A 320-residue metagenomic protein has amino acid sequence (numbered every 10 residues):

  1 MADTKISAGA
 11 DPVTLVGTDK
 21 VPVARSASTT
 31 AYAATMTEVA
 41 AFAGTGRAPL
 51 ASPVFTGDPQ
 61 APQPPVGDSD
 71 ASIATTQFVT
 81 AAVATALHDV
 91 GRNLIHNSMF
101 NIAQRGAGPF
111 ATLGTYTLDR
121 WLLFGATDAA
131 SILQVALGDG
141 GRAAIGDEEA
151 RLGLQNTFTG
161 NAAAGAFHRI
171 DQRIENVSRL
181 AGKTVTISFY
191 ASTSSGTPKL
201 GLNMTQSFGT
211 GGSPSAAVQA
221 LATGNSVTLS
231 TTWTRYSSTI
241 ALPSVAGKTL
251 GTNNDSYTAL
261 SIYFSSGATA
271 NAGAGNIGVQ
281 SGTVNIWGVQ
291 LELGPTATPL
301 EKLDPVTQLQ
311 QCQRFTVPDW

Functional and structural regions predicted by a protein language model:
M1-T18, M99, T232: Short, intrinsically disordered N-terminal pre-domain segments
D3, D19, T37-E38, A43-Q63 (+4 more regions): Register-specific beta-strand positions within repetitive beta-rich fiber domains
L15-A27, G57-D68: Right-handed beta-helix
A31-T35, D68-F78, Q280-S281: Extracellular interaction modules
A31-V39, A220-A222: Short amphipathic beta-strand/extended segments with alternating polar/hydrophobic composition
S52, T56-G67, N276-G288: Small/polar residue-rich beta-strand/coil "junction" motifs that cap repeat-based extracellular fibers
V83-W320: Extracellular and organelle-lumenal recognition/adhesion modules and their flexible linkers in secreted
